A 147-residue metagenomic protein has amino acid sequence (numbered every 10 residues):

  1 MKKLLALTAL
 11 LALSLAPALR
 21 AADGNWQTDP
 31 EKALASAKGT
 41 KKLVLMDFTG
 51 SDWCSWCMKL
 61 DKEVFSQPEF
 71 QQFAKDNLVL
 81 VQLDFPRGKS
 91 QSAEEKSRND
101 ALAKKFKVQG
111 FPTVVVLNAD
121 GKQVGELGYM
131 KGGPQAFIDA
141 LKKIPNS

Functional and structural regions predicted by a protein language model:
M1-T8: Bacterial N-terminal signal peptides that target proteins for export
T8-A16: Bacterial N-terminal signal peptides
P17-D23: Sec/Tat signal peptide C-region and signal peptidase I cleavage site
G24-Q27, E63-S97: Thiol-based oxidoreductase modules, predominantly thioredoxin-like and allied folds used for disulfide exchange
W26-V44, A74: A short beta-strand-turn-helix
K41, T49-W53, G110: Short pre-active-site segment immediately N-terminal to redox-active cysteine/selenocysteine motifs in thiol-based
T49-F65: Conserved redox-active cysteine motifs that mediate thiol-disulfide chemistry, especially di-cysteine Cys-X(1-2)-Cys
E63-V64, A101, K105, Q109-S147: Non-catalytic, surface beta->alpha helical segment in thiol-disulfide oxidoreductase systems
